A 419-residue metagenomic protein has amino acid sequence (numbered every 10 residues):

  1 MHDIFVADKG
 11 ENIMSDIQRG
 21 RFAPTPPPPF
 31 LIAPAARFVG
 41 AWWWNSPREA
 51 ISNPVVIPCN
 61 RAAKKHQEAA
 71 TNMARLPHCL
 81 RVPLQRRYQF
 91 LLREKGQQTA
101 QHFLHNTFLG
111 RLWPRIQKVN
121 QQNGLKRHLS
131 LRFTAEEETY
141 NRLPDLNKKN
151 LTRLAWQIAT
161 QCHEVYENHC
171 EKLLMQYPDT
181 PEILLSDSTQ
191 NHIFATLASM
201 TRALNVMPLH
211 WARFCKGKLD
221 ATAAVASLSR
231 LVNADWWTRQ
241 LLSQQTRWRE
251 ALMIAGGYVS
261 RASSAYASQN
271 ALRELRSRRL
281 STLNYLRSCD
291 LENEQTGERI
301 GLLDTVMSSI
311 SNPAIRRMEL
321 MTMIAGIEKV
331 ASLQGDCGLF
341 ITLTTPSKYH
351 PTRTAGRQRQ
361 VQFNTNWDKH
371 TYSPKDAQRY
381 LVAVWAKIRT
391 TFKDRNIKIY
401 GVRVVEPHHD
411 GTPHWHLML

Functional and structural regions predicted by a protein language model:
M1-T412, L419: Positively charged, glycine-rich low-complexity segments
